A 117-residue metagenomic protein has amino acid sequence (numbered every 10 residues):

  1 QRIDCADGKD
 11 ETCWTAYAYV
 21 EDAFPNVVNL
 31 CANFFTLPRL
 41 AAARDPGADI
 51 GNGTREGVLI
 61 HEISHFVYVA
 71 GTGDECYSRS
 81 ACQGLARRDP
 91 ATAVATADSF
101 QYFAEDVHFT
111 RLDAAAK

Functional and structural regions predicted by a protein language model:
Q1-T54, F66-K117: Predominantly extracellular/secreted Zn2+-dependent metalloproteases
L59, I63-V67: Active-site His/Glu-centered metal-binding helix of metallohydrolases
